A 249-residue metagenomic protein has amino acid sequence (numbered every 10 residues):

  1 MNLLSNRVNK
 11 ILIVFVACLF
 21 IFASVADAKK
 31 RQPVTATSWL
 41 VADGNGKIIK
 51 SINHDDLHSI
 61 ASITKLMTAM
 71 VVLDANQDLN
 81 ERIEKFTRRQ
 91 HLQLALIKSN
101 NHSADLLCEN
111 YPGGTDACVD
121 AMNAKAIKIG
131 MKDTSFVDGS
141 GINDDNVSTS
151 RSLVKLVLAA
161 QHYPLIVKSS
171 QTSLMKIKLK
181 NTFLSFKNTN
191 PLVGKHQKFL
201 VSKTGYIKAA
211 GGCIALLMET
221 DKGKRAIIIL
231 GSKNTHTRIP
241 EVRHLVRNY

Functional and structural regions predicted by a protein language model:
N2-L12: Bacterial N-terminal signal peptides that target proteins for export
I13-I21: Bacterial N-terminal signal peptides
A23-V25: N-terminal signal peptide c-region/cleavage motif recognized by signal peptidases
K29-S38, A42, G113-Y249: Penicillin-recognizing serine hydrolase domain
W39, N45-G46, L57-I83, L153: Active-site SXXK
N45-N53, N100-L106: Acidic/histidine-rich, surface-exposed loop or edge segments in extracytoplasmic proteins
N53-H58, S140-N143: A short glycine/serine-rich beta->alpha loop
N80-Y111, T115, L184-V201: Conserved catalytic neighborhood of penicillin-recognizing serine enzymes
